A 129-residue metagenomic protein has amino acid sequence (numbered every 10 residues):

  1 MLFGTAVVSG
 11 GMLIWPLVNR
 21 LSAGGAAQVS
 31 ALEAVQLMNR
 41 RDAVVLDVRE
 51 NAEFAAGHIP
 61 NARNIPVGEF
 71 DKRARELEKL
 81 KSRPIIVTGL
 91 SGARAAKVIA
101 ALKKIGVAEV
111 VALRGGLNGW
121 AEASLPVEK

Functional and structural regions predicted by a protein language model:
M1-E33, L37, A43, N51-P84 (+1 more regions): Rhodanese-like catalytic fold shared by cysteine-dependent sulfurtransferases and DSP/PTP-type phosphatases
L46: Conserved beta/loop motifs at nucleotide-recognition and modification sites
